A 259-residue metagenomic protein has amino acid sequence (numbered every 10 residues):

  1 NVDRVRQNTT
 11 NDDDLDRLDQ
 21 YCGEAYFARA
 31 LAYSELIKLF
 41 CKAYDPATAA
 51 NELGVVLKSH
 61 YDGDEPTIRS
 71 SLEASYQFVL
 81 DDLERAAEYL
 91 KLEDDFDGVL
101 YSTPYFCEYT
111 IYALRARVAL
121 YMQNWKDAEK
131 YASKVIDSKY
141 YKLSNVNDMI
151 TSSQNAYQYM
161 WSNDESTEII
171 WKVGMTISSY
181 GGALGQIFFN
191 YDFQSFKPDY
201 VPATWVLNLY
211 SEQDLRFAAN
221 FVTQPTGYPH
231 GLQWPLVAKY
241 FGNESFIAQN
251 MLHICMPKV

Functional and structural regions predicted by a protein language model:
N1-F40, S70, E88-L90, N243-V259: Conserved, well-structured interaction surfaces
V2-V5, L36-I37, A86, E93 (+1 more regions): Alpha-helical solenoid scaffolds that mediate protein-protein interactions, centered on TPR/SEL1-like repeats but also
Y26, Y112-A119, Y131: TPR/Sel1-like alpha-solenoid repeat signature
I37-Y44, D94, Y121-N124: Short coil/turn linking the two alpha-helices of tandem helical-hairpin repeats
D45-K58: Short, flexible, mixed-charge acidic loops at enzyme active sites
E129-L252: Hydrophobic-face positions in mid-chain alpha helices that act as interaction patches
